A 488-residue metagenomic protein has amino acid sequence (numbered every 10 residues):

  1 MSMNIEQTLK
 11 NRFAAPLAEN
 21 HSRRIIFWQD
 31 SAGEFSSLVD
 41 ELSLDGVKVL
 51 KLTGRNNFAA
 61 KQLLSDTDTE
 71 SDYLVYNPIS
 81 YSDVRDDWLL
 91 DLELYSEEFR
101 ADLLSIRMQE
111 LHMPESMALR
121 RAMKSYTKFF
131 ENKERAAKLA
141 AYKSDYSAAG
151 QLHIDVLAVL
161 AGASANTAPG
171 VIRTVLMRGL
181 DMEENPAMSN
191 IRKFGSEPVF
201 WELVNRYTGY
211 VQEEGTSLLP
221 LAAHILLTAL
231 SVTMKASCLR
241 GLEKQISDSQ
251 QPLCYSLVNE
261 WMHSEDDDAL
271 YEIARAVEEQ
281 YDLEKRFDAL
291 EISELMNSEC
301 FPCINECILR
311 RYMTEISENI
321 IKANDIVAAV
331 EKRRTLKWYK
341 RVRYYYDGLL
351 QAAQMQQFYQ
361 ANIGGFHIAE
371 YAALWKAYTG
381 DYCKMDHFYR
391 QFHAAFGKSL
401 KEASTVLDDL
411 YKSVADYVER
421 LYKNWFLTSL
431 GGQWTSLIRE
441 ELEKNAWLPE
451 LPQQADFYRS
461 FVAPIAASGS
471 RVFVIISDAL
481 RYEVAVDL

Functional and structural regions predicted by a protein language model:
M1-V472, R481-L488: …; additionally, a secondary subgroup of soluble metalloenzymes is captured
D478: Ligand-binding pocket scaffold of soluble enzyme catalytic domains
